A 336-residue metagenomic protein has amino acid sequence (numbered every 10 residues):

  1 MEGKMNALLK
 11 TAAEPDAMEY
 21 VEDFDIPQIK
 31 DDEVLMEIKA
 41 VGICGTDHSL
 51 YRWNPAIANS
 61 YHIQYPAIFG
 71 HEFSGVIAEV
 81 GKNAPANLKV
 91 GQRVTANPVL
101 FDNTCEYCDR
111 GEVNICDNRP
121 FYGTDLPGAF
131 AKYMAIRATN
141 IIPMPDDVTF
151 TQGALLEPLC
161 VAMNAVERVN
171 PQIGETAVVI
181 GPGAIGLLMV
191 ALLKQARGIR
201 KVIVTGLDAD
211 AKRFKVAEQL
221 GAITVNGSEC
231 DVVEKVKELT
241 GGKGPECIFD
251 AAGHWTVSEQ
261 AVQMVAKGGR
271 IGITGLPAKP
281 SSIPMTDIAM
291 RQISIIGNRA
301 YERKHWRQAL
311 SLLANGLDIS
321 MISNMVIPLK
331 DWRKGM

Functional and structural regions predicted by a protein language model:
E2-G3, A7, E37, L188 (+5 more regions): C-terminal hydrophobic helical "lid"/dimerization subdomain of Rossmann-like NAD(P)H-dependent oxidoreductases
L9-Q28, G45-E79, T95, I115-P127: N-terminal glycine-rich cofactor-binding segment
P27-V41, A56-E106, P145-D147: Glycine-rich beta-strand-centered segment in the early N-terminal region that forms part of a ligand/cofactor-binding
C44, N59-H62, L88, P98-I142: Cysteine-cluster motifs in flexible loop/terminal segments that predominantly coordinate metals
V148-C230, E234: Mid-domain Rossmann-like dinucleotide-binding core that forms the NAD(H)/NADP(H) cofactor-binding site
V169, A196, K215, Q219-S294: Glycine-rich cofactor phosphate-binding loops and adjacent beta1-alpha1 units of small-molecule cofactor enzyme domains
R270-G272, I283-I322: Rossmann-fold dehydrogenase core element
